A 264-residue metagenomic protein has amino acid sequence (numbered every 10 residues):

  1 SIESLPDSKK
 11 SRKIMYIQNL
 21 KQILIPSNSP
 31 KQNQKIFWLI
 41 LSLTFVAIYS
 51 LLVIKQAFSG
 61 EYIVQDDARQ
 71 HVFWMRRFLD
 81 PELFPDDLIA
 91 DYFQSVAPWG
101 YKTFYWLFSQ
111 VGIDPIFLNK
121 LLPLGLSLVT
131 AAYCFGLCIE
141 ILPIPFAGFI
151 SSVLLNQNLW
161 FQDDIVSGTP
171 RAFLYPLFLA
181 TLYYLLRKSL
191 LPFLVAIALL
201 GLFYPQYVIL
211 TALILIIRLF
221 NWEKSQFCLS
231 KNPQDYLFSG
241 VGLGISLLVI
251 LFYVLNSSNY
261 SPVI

Functional and structural regions predicted by a protein language model:
S4-S8, V166: Short, low-complexity, intrinsically disordered N-terminal modules that encode targeting/processing signals
D7-I54, Q234-V241: Start-transfer (signal-anchor) and selected internal transmembrane alpha helices of multi-pass inner/ER membrane
K35-P176, F203-P205: Active-site lumenal/periplasmic loops and adjacent helix-entry segments of GT-C-fold, multi-pass membrane
V53-D67, L79-D86, Y92-F93, P205-I264: Transmembrane catalytic cores of multi-pass membrane glycosyltransferases and polysaccharide-assembly enzymes
F117, L191-V195: The feature captures the transmembrane alpha-helix scaffold of multi-pass secondary transporters
P170-L179, L210, I214: Hydrophobic core segments of transmembrane alpha-helices in multi-pass, intramembrane catalytic enzymes
F178-P192, L219: Membrane-interface transmembrane helices that cradle and orient dolichyl/undecaprenyl
